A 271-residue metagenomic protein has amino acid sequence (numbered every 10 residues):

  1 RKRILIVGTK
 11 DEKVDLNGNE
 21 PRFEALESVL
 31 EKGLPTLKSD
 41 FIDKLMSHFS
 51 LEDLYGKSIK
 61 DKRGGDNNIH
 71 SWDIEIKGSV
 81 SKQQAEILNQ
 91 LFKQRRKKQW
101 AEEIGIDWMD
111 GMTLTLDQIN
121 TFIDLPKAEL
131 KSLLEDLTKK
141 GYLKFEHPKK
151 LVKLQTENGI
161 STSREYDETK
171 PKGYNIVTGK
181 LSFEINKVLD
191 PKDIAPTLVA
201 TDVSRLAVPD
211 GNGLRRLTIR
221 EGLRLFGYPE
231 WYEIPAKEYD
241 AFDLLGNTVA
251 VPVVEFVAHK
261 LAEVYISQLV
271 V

Functional and structural regions predicted by a protein language model:
R1-G179: Class I S-adenosyl-L-methionine
D11-K13, D202-R205, V249-A250: Short, solvent-exposed loop/turn segments at secondary-structure junctions
G173, V208-R215: Short, surface-exposed loop/helix-turn segments at secondary-structure junctions that function as lids/hinges flanking
K180-I185: Glycine-rich, charged/polar anion/phosphate-binding loops that engage phosphate groups from diverse ligands
T197-V203, Y228-E230: Short Ser/Thr-interspersed hydrophobic loop/turn segments at strand-loop and sheet-helix junctions that line or gate
N212-Y232: Low-complexity, glycine/alanine/valine/leucine- and proline-rich hydrophobic stretches
Y239-P252, F256-V271: Generic C-terminus detector
